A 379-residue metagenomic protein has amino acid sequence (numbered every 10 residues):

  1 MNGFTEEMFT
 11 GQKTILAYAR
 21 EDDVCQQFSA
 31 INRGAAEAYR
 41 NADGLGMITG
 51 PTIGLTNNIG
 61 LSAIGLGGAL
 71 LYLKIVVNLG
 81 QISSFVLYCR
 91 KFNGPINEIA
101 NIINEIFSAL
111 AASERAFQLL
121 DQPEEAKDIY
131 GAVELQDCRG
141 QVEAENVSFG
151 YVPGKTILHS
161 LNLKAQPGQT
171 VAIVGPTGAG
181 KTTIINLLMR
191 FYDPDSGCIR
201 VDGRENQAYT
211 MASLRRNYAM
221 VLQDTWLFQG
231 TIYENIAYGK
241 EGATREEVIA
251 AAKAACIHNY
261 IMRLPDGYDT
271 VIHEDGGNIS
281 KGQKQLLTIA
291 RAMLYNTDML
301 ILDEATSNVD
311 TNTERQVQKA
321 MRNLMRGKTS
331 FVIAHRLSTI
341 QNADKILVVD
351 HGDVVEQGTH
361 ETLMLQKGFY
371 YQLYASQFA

Functional and structural regions predicted by a protein language model:
M1, R20, G44, F85 (+1 more regions): Cytosolic ends of transmembrane helices, especially the final helix of ABC transmembrane type-1 domains
G3, T10, D23-Q26, A30 (+6 more regions): Long cytosolic heptad-repeat coiled-coil signaling/dimerization helices of two-component/chemosensory receptors
G3-E7, K13-S62, E105-S108, E124-E125 (+1 more regions): An intracellular "coupling" helix at the cytosolic face of ABC transporter transmembrane type-1 domains
F28, A116, A144-N146: Conserved catalytic Walker-motif region of ABC-type ATPase nucleotide-binding domains
K74-L87: Membrane-water interface of transmembrane alpha-helices in multipass transporters/channels
D121, D128-I129, L135-A379: ABC-type nucleotide-binding domain
